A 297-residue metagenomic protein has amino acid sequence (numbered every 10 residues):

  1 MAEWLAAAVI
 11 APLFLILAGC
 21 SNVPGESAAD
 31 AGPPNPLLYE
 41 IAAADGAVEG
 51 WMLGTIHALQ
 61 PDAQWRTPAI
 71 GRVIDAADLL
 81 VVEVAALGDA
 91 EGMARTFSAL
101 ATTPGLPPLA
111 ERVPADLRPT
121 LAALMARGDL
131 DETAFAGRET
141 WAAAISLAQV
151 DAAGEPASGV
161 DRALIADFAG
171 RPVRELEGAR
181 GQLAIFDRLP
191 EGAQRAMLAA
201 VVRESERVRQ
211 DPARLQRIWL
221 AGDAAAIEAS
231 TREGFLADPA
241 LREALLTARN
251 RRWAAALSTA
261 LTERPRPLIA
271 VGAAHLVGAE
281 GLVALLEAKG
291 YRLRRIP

Functional and structural regions predicted by a protein language model:
M1-V9: Bacterial N-terminal signal peptides that target proteins for export
I10-F14: Hydrophobic helical h-region of N-terminal Sec-dependent signal peptides in bacterial secretory/periplasmic proteins
A18-G19: C-terminal motif of bacterial Sec signal peptides marking the signal peptidase cleavage site
V23-A28, L37-L245: Structured, acidic catalytic/metal-binding patches in enzyme active sites
A240-P297: A cross-kingdom marker for long, charged
